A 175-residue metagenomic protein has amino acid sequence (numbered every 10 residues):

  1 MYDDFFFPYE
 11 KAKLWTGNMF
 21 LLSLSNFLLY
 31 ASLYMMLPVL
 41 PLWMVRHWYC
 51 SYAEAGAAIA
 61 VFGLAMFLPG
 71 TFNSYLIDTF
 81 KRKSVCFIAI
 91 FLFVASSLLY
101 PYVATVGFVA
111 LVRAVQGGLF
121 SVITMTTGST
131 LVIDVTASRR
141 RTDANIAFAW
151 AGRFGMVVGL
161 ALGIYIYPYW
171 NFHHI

Functional and structural regions predicted by a protein language model:
L14-G63: Helix-loop boundary and gating motifs at the non-cytosolic
Y49, K81, Y102-A104, F108: Helix-breaking motifs and short loop linkers at transmembrane-helix boundaries and internal kinks in secondary membrane
G63-T71, M156-V157: Residue-level signature of mid-helix packing/kink "hotspots" within the transmembrane helices of 12-pass Major
P69-K81, Y167: Helix-to-loop junctions at the C-terminal end of transmembrane segments in multipass secondary transporters
F91-A104: C-terminal ends and interior cores of transmembrane alpha-helices in multi-pass membrane transporters/permeases
S96, G107-Q116: Paired small-residue
A114-A151: Cytoplasmic helix-loop-helix junction between adjacent transmembrane helices in 12-TM secondary transporters
